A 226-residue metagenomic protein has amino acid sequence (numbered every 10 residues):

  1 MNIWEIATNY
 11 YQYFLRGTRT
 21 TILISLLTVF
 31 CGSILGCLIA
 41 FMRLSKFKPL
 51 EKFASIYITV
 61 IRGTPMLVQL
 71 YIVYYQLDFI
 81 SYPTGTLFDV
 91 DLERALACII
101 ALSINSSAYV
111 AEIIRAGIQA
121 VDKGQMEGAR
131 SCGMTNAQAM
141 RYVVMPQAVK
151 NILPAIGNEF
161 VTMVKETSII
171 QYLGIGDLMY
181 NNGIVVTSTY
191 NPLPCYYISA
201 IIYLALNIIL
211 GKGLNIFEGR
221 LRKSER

Functional and structural regions predicted by a protein language model:
M1-R226: Transmembrane alpha-helices and adjacent helix-loop boundaries
